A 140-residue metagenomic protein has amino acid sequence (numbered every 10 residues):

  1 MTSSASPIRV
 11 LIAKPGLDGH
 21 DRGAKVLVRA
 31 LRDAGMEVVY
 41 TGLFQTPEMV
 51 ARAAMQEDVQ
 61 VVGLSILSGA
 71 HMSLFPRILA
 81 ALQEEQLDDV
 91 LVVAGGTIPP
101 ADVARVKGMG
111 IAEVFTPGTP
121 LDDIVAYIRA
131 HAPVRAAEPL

Functional and structural regions predicted by a protein language model:
S3-P7, L87: Short, flexible coil/linker segments at domain boundaries that flank nucleotide/cofactor-interacting
A13-L17: N-terminal pre-triad scaffold of radical SAM enzymes
A24-A126, P133-V134: Cofactor-cradling patches in redox/metallo enzymes
A130-L140: The C-terminal output helix
